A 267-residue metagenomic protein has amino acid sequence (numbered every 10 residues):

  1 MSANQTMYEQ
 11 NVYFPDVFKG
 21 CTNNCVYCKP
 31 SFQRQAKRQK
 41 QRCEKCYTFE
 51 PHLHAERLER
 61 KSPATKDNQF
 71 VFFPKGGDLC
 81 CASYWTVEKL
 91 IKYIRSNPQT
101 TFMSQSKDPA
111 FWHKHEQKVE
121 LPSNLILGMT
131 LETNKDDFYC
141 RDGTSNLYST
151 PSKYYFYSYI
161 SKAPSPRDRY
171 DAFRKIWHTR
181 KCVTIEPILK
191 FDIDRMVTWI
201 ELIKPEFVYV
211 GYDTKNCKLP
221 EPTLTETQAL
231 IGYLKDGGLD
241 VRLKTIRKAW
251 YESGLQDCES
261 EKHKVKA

Functional and structural regions predicted by a protein language model:
M1-Q33: N-terminal pre-triad scaffold of radical SAM enzymes
N4, E9, R38-K40, N68 (+1 more regions): Intrinsically disordered, low-complexity regions enriched in polar/acidic and amide residues
P15, K19, K29, F73-K75 (+3 more regions): Pocket-edge structural micro-motifs
N23, K45-T48, S260: Residue-level detector of bioactive/disordered segments in secreted/extracellular proteins and virion assembly
Y27-K29, Y139-D142, S253-Q256: Short aromatic-enriched loop/helix-cap "lid" or pocket-rim segments at secondary-structure transitions that line
C28-E50: Iron-sulfur (Fe-S) cluster-binding segments and ferredoxin-like electron-carrier domains, especially [2Fe-2S]
H54-G237: Conserved AdoMet/S-adenosylmethionine-binding subsite of the radical SAM
L239-A267: C-terminal accessory extensions appended to soluble enzyme cores
